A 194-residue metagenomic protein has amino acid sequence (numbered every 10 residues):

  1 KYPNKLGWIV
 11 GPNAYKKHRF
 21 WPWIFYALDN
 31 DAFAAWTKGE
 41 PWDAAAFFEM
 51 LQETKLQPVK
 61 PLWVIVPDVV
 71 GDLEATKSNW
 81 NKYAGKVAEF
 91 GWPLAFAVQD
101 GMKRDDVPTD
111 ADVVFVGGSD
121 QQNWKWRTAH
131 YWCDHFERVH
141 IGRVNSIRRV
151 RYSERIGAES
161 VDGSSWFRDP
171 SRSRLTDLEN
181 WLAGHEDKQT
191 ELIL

Functional and structural regions predicted by a protein language model:
K1-N81, R172-E179, A183-L194: Non-catalytic, usually N-terminal nucleic-acid engagement modules in DNA/RNA processing proteins
K5-L6, W23-I24, F90-W92, T109-V116 (+2 more regions): Glycine-enriched alpha-helix->loop->beta-strand junction motifs that scaffold or abut catalytic
P12, N30-A32, D68, V98-D100 (+3 more regions): A cross-domain feature marking catalytic cores of carbohydrate-active enzymes and several ubiquitous metabolic/repair
D29, F96, S153: Conserved, mostly hydrophobic/aromatic
F33, G118-Q121, R151-H185: Glycine-rich phosphate-binding active-site loops on the catalytic face of alpha/beta enzymes
P41-F47, R104-T109, V139, N145-G163: Catalytic cores of alpha/beta
A75-K82, K103-D112, K125-H130: Distinct, well-ordered alpha-helical segments
V98-D100, G117-V150: Glycine-rich adenosine-cofactor-binding loop
